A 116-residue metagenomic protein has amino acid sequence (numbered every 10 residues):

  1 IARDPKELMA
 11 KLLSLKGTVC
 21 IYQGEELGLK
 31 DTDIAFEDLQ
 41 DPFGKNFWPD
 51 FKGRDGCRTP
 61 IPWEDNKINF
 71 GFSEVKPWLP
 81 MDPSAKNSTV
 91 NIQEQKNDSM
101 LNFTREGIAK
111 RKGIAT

Functional and structural regions predicted by a protein language model:
A2-T116: Loop/helix patches that line or flank the sugar-binding groove of alpha-linked glycan CAZymes
